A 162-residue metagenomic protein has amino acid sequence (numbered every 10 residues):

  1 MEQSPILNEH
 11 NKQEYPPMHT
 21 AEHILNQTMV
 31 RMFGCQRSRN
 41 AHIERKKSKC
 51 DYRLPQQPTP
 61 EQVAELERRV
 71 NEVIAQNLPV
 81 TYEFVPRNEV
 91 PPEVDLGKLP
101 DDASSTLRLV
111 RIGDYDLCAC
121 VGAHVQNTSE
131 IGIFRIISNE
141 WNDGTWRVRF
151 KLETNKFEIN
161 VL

Functional and structural regions predicted by a protein language model:
M1-L162: Active-/binding-site microenvironments in catalytic and ligand-binding cores
